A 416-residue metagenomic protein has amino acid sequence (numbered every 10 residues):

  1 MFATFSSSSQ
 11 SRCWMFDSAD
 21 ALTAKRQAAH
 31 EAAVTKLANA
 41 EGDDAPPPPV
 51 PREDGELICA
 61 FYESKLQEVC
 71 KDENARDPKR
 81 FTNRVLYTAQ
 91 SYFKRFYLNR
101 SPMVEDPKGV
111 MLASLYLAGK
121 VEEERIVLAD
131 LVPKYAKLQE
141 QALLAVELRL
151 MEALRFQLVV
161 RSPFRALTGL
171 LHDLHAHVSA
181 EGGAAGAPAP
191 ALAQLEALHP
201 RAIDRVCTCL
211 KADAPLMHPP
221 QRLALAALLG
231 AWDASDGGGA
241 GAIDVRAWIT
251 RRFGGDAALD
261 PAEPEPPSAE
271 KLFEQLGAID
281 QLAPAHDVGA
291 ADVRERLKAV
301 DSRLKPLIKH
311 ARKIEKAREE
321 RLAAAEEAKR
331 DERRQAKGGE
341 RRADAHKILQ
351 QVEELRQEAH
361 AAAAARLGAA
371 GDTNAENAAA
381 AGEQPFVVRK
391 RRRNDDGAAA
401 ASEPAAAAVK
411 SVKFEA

Functional and structural regions predicted by a protein language model:
M1-G109, K120-D130, L144, R149 (+2 more regions): Acidic, Ser/Thr/Pro-rich regulatory low-complexity segments at or just upstream of the first helical elements of major
Q10, Q27, Q67, Q90 (+10 more regions): Residue-identity detector for glutamine
D54-A269: Structured all-alpha helical bundle cores of eukaryotic regulatory proteins
L210-L225, L229-A416: C-terminal region detector
